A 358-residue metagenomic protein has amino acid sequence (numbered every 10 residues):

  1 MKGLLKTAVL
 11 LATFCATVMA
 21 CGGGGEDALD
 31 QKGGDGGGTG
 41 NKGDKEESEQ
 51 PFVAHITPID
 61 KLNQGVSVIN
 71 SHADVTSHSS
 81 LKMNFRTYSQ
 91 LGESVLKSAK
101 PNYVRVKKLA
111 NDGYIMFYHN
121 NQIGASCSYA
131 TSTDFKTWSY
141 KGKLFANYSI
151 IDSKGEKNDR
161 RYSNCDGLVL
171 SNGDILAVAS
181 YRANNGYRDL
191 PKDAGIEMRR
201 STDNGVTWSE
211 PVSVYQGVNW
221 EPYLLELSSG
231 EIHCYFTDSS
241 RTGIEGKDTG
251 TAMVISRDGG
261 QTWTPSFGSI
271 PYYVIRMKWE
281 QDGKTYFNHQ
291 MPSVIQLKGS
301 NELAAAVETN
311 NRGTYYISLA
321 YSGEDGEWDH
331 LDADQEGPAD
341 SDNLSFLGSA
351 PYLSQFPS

Functional and structural regions predicted by a protein language model:
M1-V9: Bacterial N-terminal signal peptides that target proteins for export
L4, G36-T39, T133: A general, composition-driven signal for non-globular sequence regions
A8-V9, T13, S132: N-terminal leader/presequence-like segments
L11-H55: Bacterial Sec-dependent N-terminal signal peptides
E49-S358: Asp-box/BNR beta-propeller blade signature and adjacent active/binding-site loops in extracellular glycan-interacting
